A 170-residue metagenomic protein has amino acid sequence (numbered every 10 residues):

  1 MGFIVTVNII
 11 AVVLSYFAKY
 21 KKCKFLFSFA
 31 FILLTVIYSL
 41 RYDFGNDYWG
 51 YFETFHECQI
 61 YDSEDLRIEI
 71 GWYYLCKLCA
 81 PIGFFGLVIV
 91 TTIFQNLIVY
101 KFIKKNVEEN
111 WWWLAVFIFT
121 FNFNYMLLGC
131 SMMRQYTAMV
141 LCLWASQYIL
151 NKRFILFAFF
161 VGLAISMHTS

Functional and structural regions predicted by a protein language model:
M1-L34: Start-transfer (signal-anchor) and selected internal transmembrane alpha helices of multi-pass inner/ER membrane
K21-S28, I103-F121: Transmembrane-helix signature of polytopic, membrane-embedded enzymes that assemble or transfer cell-envelope glycans
K24-F31, I37-D62: Extracytoplasmic loop-helix module adjacent to an early transmembrane segment
W49-I82: Short hydrophobic/aromatic helix or loop-helix immediately within or flanking a transmembrane segment in polytopic
I89-N106: Transmembrane-helix motifs of polytopic, lipid-linked glycan transferases
G129-Q135: Short acidic/glycine- and proline-prone juxtamembrane loop motifs at membrane-interface regions of multi-pass membrane
C142-L156: Membrane-interface transmembrane helices that cradle and orient dolichyl/undecaprenyl
L156-S170: Membrane-interface alpha helices of multi-pass inner-membrane proteins
